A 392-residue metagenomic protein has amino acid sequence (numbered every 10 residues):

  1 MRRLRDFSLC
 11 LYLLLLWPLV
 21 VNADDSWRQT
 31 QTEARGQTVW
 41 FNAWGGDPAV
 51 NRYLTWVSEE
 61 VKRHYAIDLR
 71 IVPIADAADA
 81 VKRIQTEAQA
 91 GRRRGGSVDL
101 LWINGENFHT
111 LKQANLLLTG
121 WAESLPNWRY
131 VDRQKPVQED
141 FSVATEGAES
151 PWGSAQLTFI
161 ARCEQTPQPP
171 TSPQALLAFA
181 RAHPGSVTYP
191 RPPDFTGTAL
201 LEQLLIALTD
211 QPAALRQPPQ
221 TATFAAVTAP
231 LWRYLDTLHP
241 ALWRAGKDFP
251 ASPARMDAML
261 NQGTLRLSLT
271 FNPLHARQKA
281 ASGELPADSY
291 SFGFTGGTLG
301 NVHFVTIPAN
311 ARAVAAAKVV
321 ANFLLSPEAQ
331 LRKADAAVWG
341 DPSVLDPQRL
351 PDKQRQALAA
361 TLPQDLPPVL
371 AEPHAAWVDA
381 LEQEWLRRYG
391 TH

Functional and structural regions predicted by a protein language model:
S8-P18: Bacterial N-terminal signal peptides
V21-A23: Boundary at the C-terminal end of the N-terminal hydrophobic targeting segment
W27-R35, N42-D68, F159: Short, polar/charged alpha-helical segment
W44-W56, V72-D79, R94, V98 (+1 more regions): Extracytoplasmic ligand-binding site segments that recognize negatively charged/polar headgroups
D76-A88: Structural motif
W243-P308, R349-K353: Extracytoplasmic/periplasmic substrate-binding proteins
A258, A360-H392: Conserved C-terminal helix/tail region of periplasmic/extracytoplasmic solute-binding proteins
T298-L299, H303-V369: Mature extracytoplasmic/periplasmic domains
